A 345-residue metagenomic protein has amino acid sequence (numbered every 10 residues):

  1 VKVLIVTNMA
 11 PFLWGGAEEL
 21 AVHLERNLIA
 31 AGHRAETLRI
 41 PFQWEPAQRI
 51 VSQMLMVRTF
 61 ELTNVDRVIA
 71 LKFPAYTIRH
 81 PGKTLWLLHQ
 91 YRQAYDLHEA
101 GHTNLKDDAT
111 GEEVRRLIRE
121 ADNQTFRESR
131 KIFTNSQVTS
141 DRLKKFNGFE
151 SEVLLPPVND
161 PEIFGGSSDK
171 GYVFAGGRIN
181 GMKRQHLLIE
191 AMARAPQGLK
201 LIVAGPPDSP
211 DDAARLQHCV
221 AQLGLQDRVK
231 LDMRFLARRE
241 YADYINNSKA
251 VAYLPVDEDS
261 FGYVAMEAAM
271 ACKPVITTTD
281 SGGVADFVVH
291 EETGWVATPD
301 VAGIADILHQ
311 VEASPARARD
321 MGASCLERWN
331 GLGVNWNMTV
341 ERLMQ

Functional and structural regions predicted by a protein language model:
A31-I78: Active-site donor-binding segments of glycosyltransferases and PAPS-dependent sulfotransferases
T103, D108-I132, S140: Membrane-proximal helix-turn-helix segments that form the acceptor-binding/catalytic region of lipid-linked
F164-K183, I189-P196, I202: Conserved donor-binding/catalytic core segment of Leloir-type glycosyltransferases
A213-F235: Nucleotide-activated donor-binding/catalytic signature segment of Leloir-type glycosyltransferases, i.e., the conserved
I245-S260: Acidic donor-binding loop of glycosyltransferase active sites
M270, P274-T278: Short hydrophobic beta-strand element within catalytic cores of glycosyltransferases and related nucleotide-activated
H290-E291, W295-A302, Q310-P315: Conserved acidic donor-binding segment of nucleotide-sugar-dependent glycosyltransferases
P299, A313-Q345: A charged, aromatic-enriched C-terminal amphipathic alpha-helix characteristic of glycosyltransferases across folds
